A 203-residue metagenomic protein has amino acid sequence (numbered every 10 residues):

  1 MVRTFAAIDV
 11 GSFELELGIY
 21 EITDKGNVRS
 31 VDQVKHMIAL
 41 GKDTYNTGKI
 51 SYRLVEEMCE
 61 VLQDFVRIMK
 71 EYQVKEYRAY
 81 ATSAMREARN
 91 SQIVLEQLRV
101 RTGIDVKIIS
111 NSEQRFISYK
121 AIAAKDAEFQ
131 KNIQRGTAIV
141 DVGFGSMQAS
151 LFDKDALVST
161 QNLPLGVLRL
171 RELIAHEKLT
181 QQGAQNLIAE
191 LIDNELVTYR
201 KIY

Functional and structural regions predicted by a protein language model:
M1, N111-T137, T198: Conserved phosphate-binding catalytic cores of ATP/NTP-utilizing and phosphoryl-transfer enzymes
M1-V28, N132-T160: Gly/Thr-rich phosphate-binding beta-strand-loop-beta motif of the actin/hexokinase/Hsp70
L15-Y52, D153-Q185: Short glycine-rich, Thr/Ser-proximal phosphate-binding strand/loop in the N-terminal lobe of ATP-dependent enzymes
D24, Y77, A84-E87, Q114 (+1 more regions): Conserved nucleotide-binding/hydrolysis micro-motifs of P-loop NTPases
Q63-Y77, D126-Q130, V197-Y203: Phosphate/pyrophosphate-binding loops at sites that engage ATP/ADP/AMP, CoA/4′-phosphopantetheine, polyphosphate
R67-E96: Short beta-strand-loop/turn "lid" adjacent to the catalytic site in phosphate-handling enzymes
G103-I109: A glycine-rich helix N-cap at a beta->alpha junction
A175-Y203: ATP/pyrophosphate-binding catalytic subdomain of soluble kinases
